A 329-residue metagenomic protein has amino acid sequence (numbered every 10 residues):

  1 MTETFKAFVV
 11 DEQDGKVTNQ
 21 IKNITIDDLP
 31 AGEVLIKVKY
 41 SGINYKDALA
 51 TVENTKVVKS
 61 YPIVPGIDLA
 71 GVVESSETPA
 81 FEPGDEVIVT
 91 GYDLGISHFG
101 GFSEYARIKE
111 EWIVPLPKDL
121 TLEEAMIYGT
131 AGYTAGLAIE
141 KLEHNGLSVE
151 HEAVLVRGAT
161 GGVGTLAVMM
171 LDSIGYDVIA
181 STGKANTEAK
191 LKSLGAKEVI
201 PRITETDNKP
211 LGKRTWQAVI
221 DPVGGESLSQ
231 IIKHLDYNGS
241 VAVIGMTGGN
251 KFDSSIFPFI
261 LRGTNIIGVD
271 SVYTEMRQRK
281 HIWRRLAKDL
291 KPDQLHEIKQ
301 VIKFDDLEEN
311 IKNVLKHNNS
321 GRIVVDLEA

Functional and structural regions predicted by a protein language model:
E3, R277-A329: C-terminal hydrophobic helical "lid"/dimerization subdomain of Rossmann-like NAD(P)H-dependent oxidoreductases
D27-G42, N54-L94: Glycine-rich beta-strand-centered segment in the early N-terminal region that forms part of a ligand/cofactor-binding
D85-E86, Y105, A153, S173 (+1 more regions): Residue-level marker of beta-strand positions
T90-L155: NAD(P)H dinucleotide-binding glycine-rich loop of Rossmann-like/cofactor-binding domains, especially the beta1-alpha1
G132-Y133, G158-T165, G224: Glycine-rich NAD(P) Rossmann-fold beta1-alpha1 loop
D172-E226, R284: Adenosine-nucleotide cofactor-binding segment
E226-P292, D326-A329: Glycine-rich phosphate-binding loop and adjacent beta-alpha segment of Rossmann(oid) nucleotide-cofactor-binding
